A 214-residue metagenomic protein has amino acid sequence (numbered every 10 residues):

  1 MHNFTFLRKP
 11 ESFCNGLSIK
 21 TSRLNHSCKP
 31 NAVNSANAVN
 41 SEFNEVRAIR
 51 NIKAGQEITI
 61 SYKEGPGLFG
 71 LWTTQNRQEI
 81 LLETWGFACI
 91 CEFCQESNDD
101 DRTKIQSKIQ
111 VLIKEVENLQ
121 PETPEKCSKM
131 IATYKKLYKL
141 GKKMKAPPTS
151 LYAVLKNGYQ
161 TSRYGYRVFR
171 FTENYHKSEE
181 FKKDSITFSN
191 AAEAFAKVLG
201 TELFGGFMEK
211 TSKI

Functional and structural regions predicted by a protein language model:
M1-N31, A132, E173, E179-I186 (+1 more regions): SET-domain substrate-recognition elements in eukaryotic SAM-dependent protein methyltransferases
S18-G158: C-terminal SET catalytic tail plus cysteine-rich post-SET Zn-binding segment of SAM-dependent SET-domain
E115-I214: Alpha-helical protein-protein interaction scaffolds
